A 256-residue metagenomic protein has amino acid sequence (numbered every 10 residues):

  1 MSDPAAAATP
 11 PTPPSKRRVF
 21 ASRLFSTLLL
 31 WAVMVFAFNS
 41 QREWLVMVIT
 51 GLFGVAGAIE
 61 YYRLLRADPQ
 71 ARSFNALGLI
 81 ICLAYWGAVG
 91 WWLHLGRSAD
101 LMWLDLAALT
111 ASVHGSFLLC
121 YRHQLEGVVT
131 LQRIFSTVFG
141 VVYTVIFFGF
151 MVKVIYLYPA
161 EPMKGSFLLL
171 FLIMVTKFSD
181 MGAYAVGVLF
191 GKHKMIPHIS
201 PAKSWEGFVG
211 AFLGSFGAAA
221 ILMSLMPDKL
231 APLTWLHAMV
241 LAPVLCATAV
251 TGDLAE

Functional and structural regions predicted by a protein language model:
S2-V244: Membrane-embedded alpha-helical bundles of polytopic integral membrane proteins
